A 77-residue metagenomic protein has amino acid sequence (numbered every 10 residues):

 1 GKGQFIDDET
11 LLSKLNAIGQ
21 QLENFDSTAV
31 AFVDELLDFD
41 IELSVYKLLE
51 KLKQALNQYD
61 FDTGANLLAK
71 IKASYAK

Functional and structural regions predicted by a protein language model:
G1-K77: Two-component system phosphorelay core
